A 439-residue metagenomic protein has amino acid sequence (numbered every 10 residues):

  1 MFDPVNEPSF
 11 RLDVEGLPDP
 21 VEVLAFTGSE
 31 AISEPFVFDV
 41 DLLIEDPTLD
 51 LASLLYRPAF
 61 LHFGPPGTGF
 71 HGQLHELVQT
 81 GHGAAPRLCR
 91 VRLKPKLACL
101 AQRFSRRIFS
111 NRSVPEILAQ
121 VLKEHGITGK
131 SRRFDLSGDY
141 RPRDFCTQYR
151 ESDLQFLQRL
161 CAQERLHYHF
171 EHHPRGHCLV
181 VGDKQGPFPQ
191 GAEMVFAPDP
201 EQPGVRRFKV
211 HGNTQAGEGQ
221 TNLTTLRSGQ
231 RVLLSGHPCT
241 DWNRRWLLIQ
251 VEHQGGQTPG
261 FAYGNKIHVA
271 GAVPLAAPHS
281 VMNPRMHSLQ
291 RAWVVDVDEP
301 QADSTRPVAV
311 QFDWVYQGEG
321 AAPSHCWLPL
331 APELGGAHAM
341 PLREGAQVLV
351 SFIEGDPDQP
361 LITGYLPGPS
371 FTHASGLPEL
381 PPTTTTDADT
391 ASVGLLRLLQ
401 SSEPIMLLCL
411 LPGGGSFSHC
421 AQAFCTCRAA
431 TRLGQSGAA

Functional and structural regions predicted by a protein language model:
M1-A439: Amphipathic alpha-helical and helix-coil boundary elements used as assembly and membrane-proximal scaffolds
